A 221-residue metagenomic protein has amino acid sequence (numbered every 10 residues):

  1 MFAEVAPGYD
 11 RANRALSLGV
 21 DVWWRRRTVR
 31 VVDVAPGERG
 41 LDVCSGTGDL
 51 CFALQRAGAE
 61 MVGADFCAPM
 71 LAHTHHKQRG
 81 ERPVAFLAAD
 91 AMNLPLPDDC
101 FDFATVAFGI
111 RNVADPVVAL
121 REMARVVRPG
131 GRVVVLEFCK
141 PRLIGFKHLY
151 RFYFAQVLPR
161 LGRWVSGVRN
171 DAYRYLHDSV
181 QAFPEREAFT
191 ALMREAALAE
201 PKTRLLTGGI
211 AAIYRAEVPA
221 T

Functional and structural regions predicted by a protein language model:
L18-E38: Conserved alpha-helix/loop element of class I SAM-dependent methyltransferases that forms part of the SAM/SAH-binding
R39-N93: Class I SAM-dependent methyltransferase SAM/SAH-binding core
M92-F103: A short acidic, Gly/Pro-enriched loop at the edge of an enzyme's catalytic core that lines a small-molecule cofactor
D102-P116: A short SAM/SAH-binding and catalytic strip from SAM-dependent methyltransferases
V117-P129: A short glycine-rich, Lys/Arg-flanked "PGG" loop and its adjoining helix->strand segment in the class I
G131-F138: Conserved beta-strand signature within the Rossmann-like core of class I S-adenosyl-L-methionine
K140-L192, A196, K202: C-terminal alpha-helical "lid/dimerization" subdomain adjacent to the S-adenosyl-L-methionine
A197-T221: Core SAM-dependent methyltransferase catalytic element
